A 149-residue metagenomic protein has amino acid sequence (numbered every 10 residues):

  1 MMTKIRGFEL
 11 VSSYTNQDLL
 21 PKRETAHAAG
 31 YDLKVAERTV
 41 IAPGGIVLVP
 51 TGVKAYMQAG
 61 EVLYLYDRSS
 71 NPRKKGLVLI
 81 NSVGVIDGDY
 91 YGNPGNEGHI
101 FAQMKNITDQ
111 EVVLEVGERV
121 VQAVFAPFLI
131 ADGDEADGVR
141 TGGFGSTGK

Functional and structural regions predicted by a protein language model:
M1-K149: DUTPase catalytic domain/fold
